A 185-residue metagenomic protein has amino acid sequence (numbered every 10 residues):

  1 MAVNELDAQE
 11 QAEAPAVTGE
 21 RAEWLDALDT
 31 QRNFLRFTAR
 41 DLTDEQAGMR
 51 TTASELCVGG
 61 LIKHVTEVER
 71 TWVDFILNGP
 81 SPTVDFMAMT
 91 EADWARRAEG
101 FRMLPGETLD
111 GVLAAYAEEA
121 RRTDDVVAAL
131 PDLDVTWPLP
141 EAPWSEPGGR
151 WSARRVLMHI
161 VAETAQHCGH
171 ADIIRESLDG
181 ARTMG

Functional and structural regions predicted by a protein language model:
A2-E13, R21-R40, D44-A98, P138-G185: Short, contiguous alpha-helical
A95-P138, R154-I160: Acidic/histidine-rich alpha-helical segments that form the ligand environment of transition-metal centers
